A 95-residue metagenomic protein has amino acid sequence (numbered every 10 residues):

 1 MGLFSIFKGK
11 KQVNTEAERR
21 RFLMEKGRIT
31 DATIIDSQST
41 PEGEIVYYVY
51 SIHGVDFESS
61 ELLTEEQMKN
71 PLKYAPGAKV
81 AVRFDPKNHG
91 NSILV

Functional and structural regions predicted by a protein language model:
G2-V95: Oxidizing extracytosolic/periplasmic lumen-facing domains of membrane-embedded or membrane-associated proteins
